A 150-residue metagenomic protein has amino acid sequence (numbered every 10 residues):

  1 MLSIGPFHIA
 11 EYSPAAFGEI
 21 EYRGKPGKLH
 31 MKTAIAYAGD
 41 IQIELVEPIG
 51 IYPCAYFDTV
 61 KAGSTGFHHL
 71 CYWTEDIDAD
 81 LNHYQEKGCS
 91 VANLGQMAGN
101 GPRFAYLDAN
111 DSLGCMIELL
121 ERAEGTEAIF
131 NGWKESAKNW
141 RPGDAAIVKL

Functional and structural regions predicted by a protein language model:
M1-A16, R23-S90, G101, D108-L150: Glyoxalase I/VOC metalloenzyme domain signal
